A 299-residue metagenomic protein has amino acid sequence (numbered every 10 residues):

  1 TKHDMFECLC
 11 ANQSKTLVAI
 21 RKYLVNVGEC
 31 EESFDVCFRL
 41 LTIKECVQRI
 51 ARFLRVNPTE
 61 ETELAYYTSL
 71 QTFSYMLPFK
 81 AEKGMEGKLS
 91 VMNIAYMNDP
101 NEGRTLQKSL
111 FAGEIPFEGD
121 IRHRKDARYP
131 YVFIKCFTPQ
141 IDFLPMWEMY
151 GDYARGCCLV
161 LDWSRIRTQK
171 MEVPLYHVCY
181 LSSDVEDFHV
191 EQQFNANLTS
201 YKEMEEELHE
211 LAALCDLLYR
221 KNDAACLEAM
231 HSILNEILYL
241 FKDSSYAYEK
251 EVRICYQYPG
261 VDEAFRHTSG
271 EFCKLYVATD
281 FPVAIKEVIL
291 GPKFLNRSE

Functional and structural regions predicted by a protein language model:
K2-E299: Partner-binding and oligomerization surfaces adjacent to conserved cores of proteins that assemble macromolecular
